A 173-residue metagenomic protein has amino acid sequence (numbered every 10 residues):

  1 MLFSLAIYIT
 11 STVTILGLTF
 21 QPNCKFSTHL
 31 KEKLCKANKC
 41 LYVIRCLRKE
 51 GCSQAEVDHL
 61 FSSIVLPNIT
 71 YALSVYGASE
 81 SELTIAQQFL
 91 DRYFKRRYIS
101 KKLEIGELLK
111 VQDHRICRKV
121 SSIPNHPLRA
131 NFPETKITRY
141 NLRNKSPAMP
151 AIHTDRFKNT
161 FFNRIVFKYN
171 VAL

Functional and structural regions predicted by a protein language model:
M1-L173: Hydrophobic/basic alpha-helical segments
